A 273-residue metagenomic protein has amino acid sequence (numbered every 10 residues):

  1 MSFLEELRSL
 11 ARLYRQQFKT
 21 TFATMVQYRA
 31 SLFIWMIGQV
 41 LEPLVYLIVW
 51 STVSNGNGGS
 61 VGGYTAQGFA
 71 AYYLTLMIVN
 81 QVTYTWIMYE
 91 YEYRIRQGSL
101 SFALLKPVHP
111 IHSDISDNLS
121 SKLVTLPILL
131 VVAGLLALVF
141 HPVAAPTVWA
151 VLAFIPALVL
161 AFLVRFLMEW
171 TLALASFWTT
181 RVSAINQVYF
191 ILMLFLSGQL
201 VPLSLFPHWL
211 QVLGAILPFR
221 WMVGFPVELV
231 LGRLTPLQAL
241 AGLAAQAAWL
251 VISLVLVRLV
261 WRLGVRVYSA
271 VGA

Functional and structural regions predicted by a protein language model:
M1-A273: Hydrophobic transmembrane alpha-helices and immediately adjacent juxtamembrane helices of multi-pass inner-membrane
